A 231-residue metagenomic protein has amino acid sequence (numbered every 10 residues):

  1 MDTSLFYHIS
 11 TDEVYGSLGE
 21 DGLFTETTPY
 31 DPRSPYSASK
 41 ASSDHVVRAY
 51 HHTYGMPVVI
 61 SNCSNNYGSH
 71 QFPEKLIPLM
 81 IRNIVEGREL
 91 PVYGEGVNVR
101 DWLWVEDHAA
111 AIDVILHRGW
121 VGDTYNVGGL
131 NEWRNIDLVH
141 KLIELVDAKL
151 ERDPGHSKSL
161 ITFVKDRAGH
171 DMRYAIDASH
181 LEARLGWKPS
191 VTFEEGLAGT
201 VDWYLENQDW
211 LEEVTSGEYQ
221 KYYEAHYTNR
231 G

Functional and structural regions predicted by a protein language model:
M1-N66, L116, N135, G199 (+2 more regions): N-terminal Rossmann-like NAD(P)+-binding domain of SDR-like oxidoreductases, especially those catalyzing
S17-G22, F72-P73, E95-G96: Conserved catalytic-core motifs of eukaryotic protein kinase domains, centered on the activation segment
L23-F24, F72, W102, Y125: Aromatic/pi-system hotspot detector in well-structured domains
P32-S39, S69, P73, I77 (+1 more regions): The catalytic Tyr-centered alpha-helix of NAD(P)H-dependent dehydrogenases
P78, R82-G231: C-terminal substrate-binding subdomain of Rossmann-fold SDR/epimerase-dehydratase oxidoreductases
